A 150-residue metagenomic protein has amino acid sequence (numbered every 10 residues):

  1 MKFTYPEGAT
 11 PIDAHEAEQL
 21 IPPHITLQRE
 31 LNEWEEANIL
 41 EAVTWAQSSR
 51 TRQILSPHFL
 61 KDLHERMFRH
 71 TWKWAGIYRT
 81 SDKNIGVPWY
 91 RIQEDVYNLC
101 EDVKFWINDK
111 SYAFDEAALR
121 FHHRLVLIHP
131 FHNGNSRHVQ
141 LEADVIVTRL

Functional and structural regions predicted by a protein language model:
M1-L150: FIC/Doc superfamily catalytic core
